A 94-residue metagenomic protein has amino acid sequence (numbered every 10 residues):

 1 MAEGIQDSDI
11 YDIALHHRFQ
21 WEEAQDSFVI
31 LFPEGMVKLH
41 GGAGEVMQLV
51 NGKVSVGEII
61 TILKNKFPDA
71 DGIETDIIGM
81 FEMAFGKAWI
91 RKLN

Functional and structural regions predicted by a protein language model:
M1-Q48, L93-N94: Acidic, low-complexity/disordered tracts enriched in E/D and polar residues
G35-N94: Long, charge-rich, low-complexity alpha-helical segments
